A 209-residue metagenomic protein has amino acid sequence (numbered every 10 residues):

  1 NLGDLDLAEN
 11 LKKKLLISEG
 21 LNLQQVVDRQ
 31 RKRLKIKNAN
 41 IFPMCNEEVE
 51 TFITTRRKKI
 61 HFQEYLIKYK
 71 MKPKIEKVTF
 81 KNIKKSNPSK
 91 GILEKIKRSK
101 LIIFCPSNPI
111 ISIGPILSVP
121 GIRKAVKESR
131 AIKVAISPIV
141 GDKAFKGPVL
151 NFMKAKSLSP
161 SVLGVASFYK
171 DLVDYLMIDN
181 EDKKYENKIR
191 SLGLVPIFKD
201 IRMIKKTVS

Functional and structural regions predicted by a protein language model:
N1-K81: Electropositive, gly/pro-rich neighborhoods at or near active sites that engage anionic ligands
E76-I96: Active-site glycine-rich loop that binds ribose-phosphate moieties when present
N82-K85, P109-V119: Active-site glycine- and acidic-residue-rich loops that bind and position anionic ligands or nucleotide-like cofactors
S99: An anion/phosphate-binding loop that grips the pyrophosphate of nucleotide cofactors and donors
I103-C105, V134-I136, M177: Structural motif
S107-I111, I139-G141, D182: Short glycine-rich anion-binding loops that position phosphate/pyrophosphate groups of nucleotides and phosphorylated
I116-K156: Redox- and metal-dependent alpha/beta enzyme cores, enriched for Fe-S-associated oxidoreductases and cofactor-handling
K146-S209: C-terminal functional extensions of proteins
